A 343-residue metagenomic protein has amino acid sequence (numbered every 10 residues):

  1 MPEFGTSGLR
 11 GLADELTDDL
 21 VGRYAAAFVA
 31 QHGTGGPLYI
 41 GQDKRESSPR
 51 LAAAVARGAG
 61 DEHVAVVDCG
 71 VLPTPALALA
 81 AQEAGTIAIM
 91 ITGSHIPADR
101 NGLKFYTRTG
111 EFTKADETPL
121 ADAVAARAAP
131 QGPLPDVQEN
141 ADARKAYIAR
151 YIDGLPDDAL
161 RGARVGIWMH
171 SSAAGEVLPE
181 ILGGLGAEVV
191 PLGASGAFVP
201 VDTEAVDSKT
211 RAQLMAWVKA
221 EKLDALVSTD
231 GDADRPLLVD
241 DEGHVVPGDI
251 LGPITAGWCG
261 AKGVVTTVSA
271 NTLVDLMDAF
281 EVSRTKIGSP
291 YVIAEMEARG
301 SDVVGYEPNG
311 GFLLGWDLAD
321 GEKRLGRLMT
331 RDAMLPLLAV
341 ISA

Functional and structural regions predicted by a protein language model:
M1-E62, I87, P133-R161: An N-terminal, well-structured beta->alpha segment
L12, L20, N101-V218: Gly/Ser/Thr-enriched, mixed-charge loops and adjacent short helices that form phosphate/oxyanion-binding elements
G36-D43, R164-I167, G263-T267, V303: Short glycine-rich phosphate-binding loop at a beta-alpha junction
L38-R100, P179-D241: N-terminal small/polar loop signature for handling phosphorylated ligands or for N-terminal nucleophile
V66-P75, V245-G248, S283-I287: Active-site nucleophile and cofactor-binding loops and adjacent substrate-binding regions of central metabolic enzymes
D99-A123, V239-T255, L318-A333: A short, gly/pro- and small-residue-rich
T107-G110, K114, K219-R284, A294: Replace "Mg2+/Mn2+-dependent" with "divalent metal-dependent
L223-A225, A261-A343: Phosphate-binding and adjacent anionic-ligand microenvironments
